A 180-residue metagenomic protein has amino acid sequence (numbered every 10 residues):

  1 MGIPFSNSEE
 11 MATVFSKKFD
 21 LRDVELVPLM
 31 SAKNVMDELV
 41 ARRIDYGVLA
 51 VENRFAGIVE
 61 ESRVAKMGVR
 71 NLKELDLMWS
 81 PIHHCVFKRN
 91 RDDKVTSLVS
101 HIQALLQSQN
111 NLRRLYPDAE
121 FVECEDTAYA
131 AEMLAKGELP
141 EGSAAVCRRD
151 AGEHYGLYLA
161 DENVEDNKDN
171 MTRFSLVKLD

Functional and structural regions predicted by a protein language model:
M1-D180: Domain-level signature for soluble enzymes in the chorismate/prephenate branch of the shikimate pathway
